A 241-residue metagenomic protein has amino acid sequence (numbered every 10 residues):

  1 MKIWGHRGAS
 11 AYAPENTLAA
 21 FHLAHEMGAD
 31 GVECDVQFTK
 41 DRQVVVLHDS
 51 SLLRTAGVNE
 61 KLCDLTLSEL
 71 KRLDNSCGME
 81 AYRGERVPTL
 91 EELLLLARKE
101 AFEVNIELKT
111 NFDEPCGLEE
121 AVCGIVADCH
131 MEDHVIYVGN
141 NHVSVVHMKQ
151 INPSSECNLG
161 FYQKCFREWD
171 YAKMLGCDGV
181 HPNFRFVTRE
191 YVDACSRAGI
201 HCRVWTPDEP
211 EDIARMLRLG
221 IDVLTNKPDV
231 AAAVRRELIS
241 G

Functional and structural regions predicted by a protein language model:
M1-G241: Phosphate-group recognition and catalysis centered on beta-loop-alpha active-site segments
